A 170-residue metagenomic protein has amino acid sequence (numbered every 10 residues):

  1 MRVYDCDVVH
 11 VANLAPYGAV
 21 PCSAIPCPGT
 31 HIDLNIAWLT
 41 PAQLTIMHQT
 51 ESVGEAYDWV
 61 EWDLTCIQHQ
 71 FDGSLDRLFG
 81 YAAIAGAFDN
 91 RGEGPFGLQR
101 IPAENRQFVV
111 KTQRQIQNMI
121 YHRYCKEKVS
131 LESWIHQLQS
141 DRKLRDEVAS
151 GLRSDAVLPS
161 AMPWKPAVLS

Functional and structural regions predicted by a protein language model:
M1-S170: A glycine-rich, hydrophobic/aromatic-adjacent loop/helix-cap motif
